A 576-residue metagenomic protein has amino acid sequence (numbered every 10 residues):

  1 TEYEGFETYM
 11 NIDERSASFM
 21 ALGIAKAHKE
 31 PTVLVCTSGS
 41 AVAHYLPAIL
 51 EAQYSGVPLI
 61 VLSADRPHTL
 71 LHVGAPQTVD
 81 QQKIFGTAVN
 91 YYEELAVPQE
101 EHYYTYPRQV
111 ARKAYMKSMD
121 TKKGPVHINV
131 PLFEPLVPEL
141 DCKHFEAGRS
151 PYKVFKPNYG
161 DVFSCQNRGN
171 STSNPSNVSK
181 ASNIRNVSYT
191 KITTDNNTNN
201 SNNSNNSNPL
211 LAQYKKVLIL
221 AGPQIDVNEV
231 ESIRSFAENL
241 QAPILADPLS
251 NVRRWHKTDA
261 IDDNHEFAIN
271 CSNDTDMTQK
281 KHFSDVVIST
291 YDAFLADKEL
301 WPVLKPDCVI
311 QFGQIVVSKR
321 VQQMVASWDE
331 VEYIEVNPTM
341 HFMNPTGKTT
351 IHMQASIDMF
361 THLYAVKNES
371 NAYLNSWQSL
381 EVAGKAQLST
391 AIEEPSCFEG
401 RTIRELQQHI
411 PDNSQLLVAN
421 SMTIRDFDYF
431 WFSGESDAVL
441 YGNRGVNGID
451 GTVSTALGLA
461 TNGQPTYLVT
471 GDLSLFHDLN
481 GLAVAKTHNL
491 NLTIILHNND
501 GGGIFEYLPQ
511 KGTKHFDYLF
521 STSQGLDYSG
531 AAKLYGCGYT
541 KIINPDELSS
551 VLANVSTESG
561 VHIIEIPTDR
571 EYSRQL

Functional and structural regions predicted by a protein language model:
T1, S379-G463: Active-site diphosphate/adenylate-binding microenvironment
E7-Y9, A27-R66, K305-G313, Q464-H477 (+1 more regions): A short, small-residue-rich loop immediately preceding and capping a beta-strand
T8-F19, L34-A41, L417-N420, L440-V453 (+1 more regions): Active-site nucleophile and cofactor-binding loops and adjacent substrate-binding regions of central metabolic enzymes
A27-C36, H44, Y54, Y91-G148 (+3 more regions): Structural signature of the thiamine diphosphate
L62, T69-K83, W431-L576: Thiamine diphosphate
K117-G169, I184-D195, N205-A212: Conformationally flexible catalytic loops at phosphate/diphosphate-handling active centers
P125, V130-D161, Y333-E335, T339-N375: Terminal amphipathic helices with adjacent charged low-complexity linkers/tails
A221-I334, S436-P465, H477-L479, I543-N544: Glycine-rich, anion-gripping cofactor-binding loops and their flanking helix/strand elements in enzyme active sites
